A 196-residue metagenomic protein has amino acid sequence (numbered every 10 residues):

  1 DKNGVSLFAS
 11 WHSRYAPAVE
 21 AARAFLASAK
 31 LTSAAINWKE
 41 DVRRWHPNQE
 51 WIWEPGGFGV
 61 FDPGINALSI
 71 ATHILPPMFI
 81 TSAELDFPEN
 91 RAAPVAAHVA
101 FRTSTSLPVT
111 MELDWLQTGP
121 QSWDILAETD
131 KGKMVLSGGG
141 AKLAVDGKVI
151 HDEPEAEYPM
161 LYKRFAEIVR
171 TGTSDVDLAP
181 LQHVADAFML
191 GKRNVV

Functional and structural regions predicted by a protein language model:
D1-R14: Beta-strand-loop-alpha-helix segment that lines the small-molecule cofactor/substrate pocket of alpha/beta enzymes
W11-R14, N37-V42, W115, G140 (+1 more regions): Short, flexible active-site-adjacent loop segments at beta-strand->alpha-helix junctions, enriched in small/polar
S13-S82: Predominantly a Rossmann-like dinucleotide-binding segment in NAD(P)-dependent oxidoreductases
P55-F61, K148-A156: A short glycine-threonine-serine/GTX helix/turn-capping micro-motif
L68-G140, K163-V169, G191: Contiguous beta-strand/loop segments that form the cofactor/metal-binding neighborhood of enzyme cores
S104, R164-V196: C-terminal helix-rich "cap/oligomerization" subdomain common to oxidoreductases
L136-S137, H151-K163, V176: Active-site loop of classical SDR/Rossmann-like NAD(P)-dependent oxidoreductases, centered on the catalytic Tyr-X3-Lys
K142-V149, M160-G172: Short helix/strand-capping connector loops at secondary-structure junctions
